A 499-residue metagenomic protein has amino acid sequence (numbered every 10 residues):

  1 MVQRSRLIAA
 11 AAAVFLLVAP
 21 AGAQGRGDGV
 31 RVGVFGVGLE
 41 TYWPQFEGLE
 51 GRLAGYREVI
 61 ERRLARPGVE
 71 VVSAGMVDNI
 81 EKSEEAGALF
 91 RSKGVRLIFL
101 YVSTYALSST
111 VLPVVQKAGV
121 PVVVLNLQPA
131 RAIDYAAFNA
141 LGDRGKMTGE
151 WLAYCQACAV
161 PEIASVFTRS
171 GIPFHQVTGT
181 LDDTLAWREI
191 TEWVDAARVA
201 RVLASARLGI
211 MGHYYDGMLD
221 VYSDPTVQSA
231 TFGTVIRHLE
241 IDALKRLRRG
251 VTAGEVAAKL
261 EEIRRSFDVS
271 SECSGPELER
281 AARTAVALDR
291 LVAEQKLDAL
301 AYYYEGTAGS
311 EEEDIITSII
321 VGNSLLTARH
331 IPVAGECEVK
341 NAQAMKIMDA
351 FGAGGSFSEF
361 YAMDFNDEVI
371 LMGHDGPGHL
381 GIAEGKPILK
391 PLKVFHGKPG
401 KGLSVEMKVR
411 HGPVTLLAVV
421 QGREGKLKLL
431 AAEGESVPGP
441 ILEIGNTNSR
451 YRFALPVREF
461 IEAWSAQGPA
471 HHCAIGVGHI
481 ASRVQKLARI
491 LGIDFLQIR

Functional and structural regions predicted by a protein language model:
I8-A19: Bacterial N-terminal signal peptides
R26-E50, S205-Y214: Short beta-strand segments enriched in small/hydrophobic residues
D28-V30, G68-V71, N126, R131-L260 (+2 more regions): Cap/lid and interdomain-hinge subdomains that line or gate substrate/regulatory clefts in soluble alpha/beta enzymes
S83-V95, V114, A285-E294: Short, well-structured alpha-helical segments in soluble
V95-T104, V123-N126, L297-Y303: Periplasmic-binding protein-like
L260-F351: Long, internal scaffold/assembly segments composed of regular secondary structure
L326-E443: C-terminal catalytic subdomain
K398-R499: Extended hydrophobic packing segments that form well-structured cores
